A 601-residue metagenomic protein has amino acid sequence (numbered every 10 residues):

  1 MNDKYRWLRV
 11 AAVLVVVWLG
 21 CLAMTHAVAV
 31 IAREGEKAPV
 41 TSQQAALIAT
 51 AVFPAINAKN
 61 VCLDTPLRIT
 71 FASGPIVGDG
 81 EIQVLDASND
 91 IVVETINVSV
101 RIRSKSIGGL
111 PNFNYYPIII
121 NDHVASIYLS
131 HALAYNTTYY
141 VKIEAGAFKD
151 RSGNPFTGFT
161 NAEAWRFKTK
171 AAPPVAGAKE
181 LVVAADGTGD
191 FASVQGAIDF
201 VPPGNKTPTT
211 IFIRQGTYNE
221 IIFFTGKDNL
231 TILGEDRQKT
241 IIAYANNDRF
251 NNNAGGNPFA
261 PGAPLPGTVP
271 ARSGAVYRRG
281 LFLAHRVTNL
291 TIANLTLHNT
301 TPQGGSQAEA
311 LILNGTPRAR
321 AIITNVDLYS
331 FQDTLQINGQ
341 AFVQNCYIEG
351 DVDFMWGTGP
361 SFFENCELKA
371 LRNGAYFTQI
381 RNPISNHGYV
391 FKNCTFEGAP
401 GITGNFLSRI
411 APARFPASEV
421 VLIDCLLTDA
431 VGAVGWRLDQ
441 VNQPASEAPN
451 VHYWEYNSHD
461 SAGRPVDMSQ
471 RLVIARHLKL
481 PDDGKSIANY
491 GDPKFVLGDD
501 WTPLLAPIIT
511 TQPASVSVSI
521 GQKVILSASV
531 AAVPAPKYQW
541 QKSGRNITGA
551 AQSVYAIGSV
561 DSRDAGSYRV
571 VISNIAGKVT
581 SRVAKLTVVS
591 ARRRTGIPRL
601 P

Functional and structural regions predicted by a protein language model:
T41-P174: Acidic, low-complexity Ser/Thr/Gly/Pro-rich repeat segments typical of extracellular/periplasmic and surface-exposed
P54-I56, T511-S515: Surface-exposed, proline-enriched loop/turn segments that connect beta strands in immunoglobulin-like
R68, Q522-V530: A short beta-strand segment in extracellular, disulfide-stabilized domains
A172-L505: Sequence-level preference for short, compositionally simple segments enriched in small aliphatic or small polar residues
A531-Q539: Solvent-exposed loop segments of extracellular immunoglobulin-like
P536, A565-R569: Conserved Ig-like domain signature around the intradomain disulfide
Q541-G558: Surface-exposed, flexible coil segments in extracellular/virion-facing regions
